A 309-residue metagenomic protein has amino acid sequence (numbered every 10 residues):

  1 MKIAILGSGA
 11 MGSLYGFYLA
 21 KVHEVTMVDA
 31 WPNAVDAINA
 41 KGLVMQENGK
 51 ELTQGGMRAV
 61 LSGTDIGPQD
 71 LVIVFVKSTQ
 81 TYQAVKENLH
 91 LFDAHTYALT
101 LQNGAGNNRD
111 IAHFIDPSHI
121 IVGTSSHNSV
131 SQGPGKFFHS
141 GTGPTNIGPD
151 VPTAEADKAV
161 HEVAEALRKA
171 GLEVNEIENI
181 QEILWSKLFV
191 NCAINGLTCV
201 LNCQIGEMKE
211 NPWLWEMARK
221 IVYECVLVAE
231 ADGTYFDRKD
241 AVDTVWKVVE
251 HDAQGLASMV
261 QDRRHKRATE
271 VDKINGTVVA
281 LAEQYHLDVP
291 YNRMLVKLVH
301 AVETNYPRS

Functional and structural regions predicted by a protein language model:
M1, D70, G143: Nucleotide donor/acceptor-binding cores
M1-E51: NAD(P)+-binding Rossmann beta1-loop-alpha1 motif at the extreme N-terminus of oxidoreductases
F17-K21, K86-H90, H113, G276 (+2 more regions): Short, well-ordered alpha-helices that flank and scaffold nucleotide-derived cofactor binding pockets
M27, A59-V60, I147: Generic preference for hydrophobic
L52-K136: Rossmann-like NAD(P)(H) cofactor-binding subdomain of soluble oxidoreductases
L91, F114-H119, P134-C192, L197-R238: Internal alpha-helical scaffold of NAD(P)-dependent oxidoreductase catalytic cores
E165-R168, M217-S309: NAD(P)-dependent Rossmann-like dehydrogenase/reductase catalytic/cofactor-binding core
